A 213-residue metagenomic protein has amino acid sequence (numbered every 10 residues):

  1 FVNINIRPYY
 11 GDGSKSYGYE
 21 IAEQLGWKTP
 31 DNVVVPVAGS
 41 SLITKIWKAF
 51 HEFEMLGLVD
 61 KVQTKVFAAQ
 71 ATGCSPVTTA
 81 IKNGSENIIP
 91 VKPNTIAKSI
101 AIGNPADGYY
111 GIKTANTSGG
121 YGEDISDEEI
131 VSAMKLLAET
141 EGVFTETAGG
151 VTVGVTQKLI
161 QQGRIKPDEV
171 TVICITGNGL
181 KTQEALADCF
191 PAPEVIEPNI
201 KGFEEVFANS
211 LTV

Functional and structural regions predicted by a protein language model:
F1-G57, K135: Active-site/ligand-binding-proximal alpha/beta "capping" segment
V2, E52-F144, D188-V213: Active-site/ligand-binding loops adjacent to catalytic centers
N3-N5, V35-A38, F67-Q70, I173-T176: Short beta-strand segments
G11, A38-I46, C74-V77, A148-T156: Short glycine/serine/threonine-rich phosphate/pyrophosphate-binding segments that cradle anionic phosphate groups
G13-S14, K45-I46, V77-G84, Q183-A185: Short, well-ordered secondary-structure micro-motifs
E23, K48-E52, K113, G154-Q161: Short glycine/serine- and small hydrophobic-enriched flexible loop segments
N32-A38, T64, V131-K135, T140-L159 (+1 more regions): Substrate-binding/catalytic subdomain of NAD(P)-dependent oxidoreductase enzymes
V153-T212: Catalytic phosphate/nucleotide-handling subdomain of diverse soluble enzymes
